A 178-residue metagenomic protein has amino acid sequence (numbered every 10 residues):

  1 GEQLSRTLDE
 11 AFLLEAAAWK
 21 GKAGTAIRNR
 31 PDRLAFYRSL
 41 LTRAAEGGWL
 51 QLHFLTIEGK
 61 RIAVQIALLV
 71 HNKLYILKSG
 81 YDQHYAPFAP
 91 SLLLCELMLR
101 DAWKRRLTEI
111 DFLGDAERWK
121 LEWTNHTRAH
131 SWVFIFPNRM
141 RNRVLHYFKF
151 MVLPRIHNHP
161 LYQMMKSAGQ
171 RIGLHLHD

Functional and structural regions predicted by a protein language model:
G1-P87, L174-D178: A conserved beta-strand-loop-helix scaffold within acyl/acetyltransferase catalytic domains
A35, L93, R118: Active-site phosphate/pyrophosphate-handling residues
S39-T42, L97-K104: Short glycine/serine- and small hydrophobic-enriched flexible loop segments
L50, K104-L107: Short, high-confidence coil segments that cap the C-terminus of an alpha-helix and link into the following beta-strand
I57, H71, R106-S167: Active-site/acyl-donor-binding loops of N-acyltransferases
A86-L99: Conserved acetyl-CoA-binding loop-helix of GNAT-fold acetyltransferases
Q163-D178: Structural signal for terminal/edge beta-strands and the immediately following C-terminal loop/tail that closes
